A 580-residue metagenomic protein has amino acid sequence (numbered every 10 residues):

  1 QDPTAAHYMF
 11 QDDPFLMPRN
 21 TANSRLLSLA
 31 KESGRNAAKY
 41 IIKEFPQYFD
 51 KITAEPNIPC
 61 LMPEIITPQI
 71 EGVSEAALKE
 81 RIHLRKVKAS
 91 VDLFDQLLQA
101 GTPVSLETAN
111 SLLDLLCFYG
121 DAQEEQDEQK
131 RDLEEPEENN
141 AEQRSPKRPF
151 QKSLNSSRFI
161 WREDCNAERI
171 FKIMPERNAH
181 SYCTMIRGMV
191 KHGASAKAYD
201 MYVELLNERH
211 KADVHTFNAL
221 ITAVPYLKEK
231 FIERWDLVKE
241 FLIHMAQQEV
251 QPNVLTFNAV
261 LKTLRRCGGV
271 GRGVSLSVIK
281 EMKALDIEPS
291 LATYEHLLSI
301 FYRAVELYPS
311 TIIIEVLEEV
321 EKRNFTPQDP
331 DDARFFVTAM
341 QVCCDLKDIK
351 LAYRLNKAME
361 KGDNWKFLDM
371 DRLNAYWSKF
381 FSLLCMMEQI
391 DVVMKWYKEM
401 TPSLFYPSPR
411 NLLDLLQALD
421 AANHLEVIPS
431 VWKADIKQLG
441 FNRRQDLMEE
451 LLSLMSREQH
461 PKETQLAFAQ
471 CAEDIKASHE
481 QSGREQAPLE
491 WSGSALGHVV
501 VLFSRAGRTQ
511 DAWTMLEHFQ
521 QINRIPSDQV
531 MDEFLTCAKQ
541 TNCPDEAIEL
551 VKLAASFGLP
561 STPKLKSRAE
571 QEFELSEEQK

Functional and structural regions predicted by a protein language model:
Q1-K580: A basic, Ser/Thr-enriched alpha-helical scaffold prevalent in eukaryotic organelle gene-expression machinery
